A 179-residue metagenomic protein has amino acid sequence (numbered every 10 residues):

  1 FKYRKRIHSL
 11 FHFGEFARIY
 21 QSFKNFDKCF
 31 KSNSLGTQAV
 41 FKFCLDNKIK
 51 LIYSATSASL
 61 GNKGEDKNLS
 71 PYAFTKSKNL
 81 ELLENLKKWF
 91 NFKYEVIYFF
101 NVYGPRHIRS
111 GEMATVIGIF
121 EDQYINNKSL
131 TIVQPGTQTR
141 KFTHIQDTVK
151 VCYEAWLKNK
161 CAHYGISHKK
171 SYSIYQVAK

Functional and structural regions predicted by a protein language model:
F1-V102, Y124, Q146, W156: N-terminal Rossmann-like NAD(P)+-binding domain of SDR-like oxidoreductases, especially those catalyzing
S9, T115-I119, Q176: Generic alpha-helical secondary structure signal
A17, Y172-S173: Short alpha-helical
V40, L83, F120, V151 (+1 more regions): Aromatic/hydrophobic pocket-lining residues that form π-stacking "cages" and hydrophobic walls in ligand
L69-Y72, F100-A114, Q134-I145, H168-K170: Glycine-rich "substrate-gating" loop/helix at the edge of Rossmann-like oxidoreductase active sites
V102, G118-T131, F142-G165, S171: Alpha-helical substrate-binding/gating segment
S173-K179: PAPS/PAP-binding and catalytic site of the sulfotransferase fold
